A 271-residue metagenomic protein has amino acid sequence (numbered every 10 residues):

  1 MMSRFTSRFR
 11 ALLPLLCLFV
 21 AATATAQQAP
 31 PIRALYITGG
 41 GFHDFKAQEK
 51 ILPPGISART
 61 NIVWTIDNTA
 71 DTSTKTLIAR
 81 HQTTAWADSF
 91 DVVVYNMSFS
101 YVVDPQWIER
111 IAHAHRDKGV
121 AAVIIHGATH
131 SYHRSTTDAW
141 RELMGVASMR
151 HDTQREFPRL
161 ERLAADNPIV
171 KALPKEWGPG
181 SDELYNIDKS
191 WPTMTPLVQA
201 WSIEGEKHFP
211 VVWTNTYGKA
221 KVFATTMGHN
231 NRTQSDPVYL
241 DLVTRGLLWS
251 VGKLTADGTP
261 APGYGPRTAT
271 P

Functional and structural regions predicted by a protein language model:
M1-R8: N-terminal secretory signal peptides that target proteins for export/translocation
A11-A22: Bacterial N-terminal signal peptides
Q27-F90, T255, A261-P271: Aromatic-Pro/Gly-enriched surface loop or interdomain linker that acts as a lid/target-recognition segment
Q28-P31, A58, E204-F209, T216-P271: Extracellular ligand-binding/catalytic regions of CAZymes and related secreted enzymes and adhesion modules
L35-T38, W86-R134, K219: Short alpha-beta junction capping motif
G40-H43, T69-T74, S98-V102, A122 (+4 more regions): Solvent-exposed loop/turn segments at secondary-structure junctions within structured extracellular/periplasmic domains
K46-E49, P53, F90, I108-A112 (+3 more regions): Extracytoplasmic/secreted envelope proteins and their assembly/folding machinery, especially bacterial periplasmic
E49, I124-E206, T259-P271: An acidic, glycine-rich "communication" segment
